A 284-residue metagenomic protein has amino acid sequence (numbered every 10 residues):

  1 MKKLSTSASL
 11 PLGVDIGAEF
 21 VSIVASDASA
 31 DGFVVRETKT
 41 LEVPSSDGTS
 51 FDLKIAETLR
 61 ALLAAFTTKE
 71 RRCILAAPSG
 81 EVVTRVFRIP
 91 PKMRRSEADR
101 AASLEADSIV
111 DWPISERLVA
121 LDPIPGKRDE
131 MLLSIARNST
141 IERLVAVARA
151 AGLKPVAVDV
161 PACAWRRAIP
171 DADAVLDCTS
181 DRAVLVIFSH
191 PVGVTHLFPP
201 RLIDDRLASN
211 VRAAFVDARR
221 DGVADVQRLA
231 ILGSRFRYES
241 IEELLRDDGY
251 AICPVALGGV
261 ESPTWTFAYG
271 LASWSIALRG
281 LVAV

Functional and structural regions predicted by a protein language model:
M1-V284: Hydrophobic/aromatic-enriched cytosolic interaction surfaces used to assemble or bind macromolecules
